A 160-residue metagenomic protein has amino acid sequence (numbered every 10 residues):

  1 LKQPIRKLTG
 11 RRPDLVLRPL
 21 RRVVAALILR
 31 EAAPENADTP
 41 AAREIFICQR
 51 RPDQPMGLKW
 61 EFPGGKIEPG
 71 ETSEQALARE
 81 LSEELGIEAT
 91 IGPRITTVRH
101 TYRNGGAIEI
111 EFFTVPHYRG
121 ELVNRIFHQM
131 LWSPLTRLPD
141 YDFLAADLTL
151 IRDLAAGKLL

Functional and structural regions predicted by a protein language model:
R6-I45, K66: Conserved N-terminal beta-strand and adjoining loop/helix that marks the start of the Nudix/MutT-like hydrolase domain
R21, E88-T90, T96-L122, Q129-L135: Active-site-adjacent beta-strand/loop module that shapes the phosphate/pyrophosphate-binding cleft
I28-R30, Q49, H117: Residue-level signal for short segments within beta-strands and strand-turn junctions of well-structured beta-sheet
D38, L122-F127, Y141-L144: Short, charged, solvent-exposed linker or helix-capping segments at domain edges/interfaces that act as flexible hinges
P40-E83: Conserved Nudix-box catalytic region and its N-terminal flanking loop in Nudix hydrolases and closely related
R119-G120, L135-L148: C-terminal structural segments of small proteins and small subunits
A146-L160: Charged phosphate-binding loop/patch that engages nucleotide di/tri-phosphates or the phosphate backbone of nucleic
